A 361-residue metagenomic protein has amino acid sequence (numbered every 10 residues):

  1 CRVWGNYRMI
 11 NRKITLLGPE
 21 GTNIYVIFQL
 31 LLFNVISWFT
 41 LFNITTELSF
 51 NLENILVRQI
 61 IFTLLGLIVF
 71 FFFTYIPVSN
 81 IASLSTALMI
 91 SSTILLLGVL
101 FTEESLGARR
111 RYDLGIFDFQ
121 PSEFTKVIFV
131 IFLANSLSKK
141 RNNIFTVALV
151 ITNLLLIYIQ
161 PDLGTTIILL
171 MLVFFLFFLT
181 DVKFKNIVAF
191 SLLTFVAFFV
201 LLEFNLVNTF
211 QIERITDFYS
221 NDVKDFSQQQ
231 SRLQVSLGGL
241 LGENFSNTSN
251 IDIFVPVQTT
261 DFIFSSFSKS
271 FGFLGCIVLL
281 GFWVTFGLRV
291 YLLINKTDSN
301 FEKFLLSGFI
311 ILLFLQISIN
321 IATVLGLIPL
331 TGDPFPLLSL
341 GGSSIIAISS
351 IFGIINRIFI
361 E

Functional and structural regions predicted by a protein language model:
I10-F33, W38-Q160, I321-L340, S344-A347 (+1 more regions): Membrane-helix boundary/helix-loop-helix interface segments in multi-pass membrane proteins
I61-V69, S270-G287: Hydrophobic alpha-helical transmembrane segments
I68, I76, F132, L206 (+5 more regions): Transmembrane alpha-helix boundary/anchor motif
T86-T93, N142-I157, L163-E203, Q211: Hydrophobic alpha-helical segments of polytopic membrane proteins
S105, R109-R111, V188-V278, F301: Hydrophobic, glycine- and aromatic-enriched re-entrant/interface helices and adjoining loop segments
A134-L137, L172-N186, S249-G275, P334-S349: Interfacial segments of multi-pass membrane proteins
L293-G332, L338: Loop-to-helix entry and N-terminal half of a specific, functionally important transmembrane alpha helix in multi-pass
